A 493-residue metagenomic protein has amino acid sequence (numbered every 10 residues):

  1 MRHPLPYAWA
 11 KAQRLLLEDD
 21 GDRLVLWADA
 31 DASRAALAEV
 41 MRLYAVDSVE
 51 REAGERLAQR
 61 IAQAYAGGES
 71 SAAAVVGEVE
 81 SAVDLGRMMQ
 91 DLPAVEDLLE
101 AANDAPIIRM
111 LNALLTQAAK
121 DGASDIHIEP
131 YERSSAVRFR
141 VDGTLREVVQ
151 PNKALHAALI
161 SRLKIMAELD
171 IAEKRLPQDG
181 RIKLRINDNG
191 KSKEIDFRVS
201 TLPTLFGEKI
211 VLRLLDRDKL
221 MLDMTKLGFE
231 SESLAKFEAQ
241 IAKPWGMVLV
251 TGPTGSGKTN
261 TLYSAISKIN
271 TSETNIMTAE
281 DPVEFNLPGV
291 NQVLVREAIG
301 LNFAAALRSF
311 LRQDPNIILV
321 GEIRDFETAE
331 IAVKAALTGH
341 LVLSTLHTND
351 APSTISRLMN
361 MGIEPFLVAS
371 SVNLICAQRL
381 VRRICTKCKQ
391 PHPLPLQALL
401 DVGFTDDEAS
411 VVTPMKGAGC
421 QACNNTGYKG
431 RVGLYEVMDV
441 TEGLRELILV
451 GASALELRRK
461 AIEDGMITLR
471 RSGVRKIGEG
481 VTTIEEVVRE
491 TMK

Functional and structural regions predicted by a protein language model:
Y7-A10, M41, N112-A119, K164-E168 (+17 more regions): Signal for well-folded cores of large energy- and translation-related assemblies
A10-R23, W27-R56, Y65, A82-S256 (+2 more regions): N-terminal "pre-motor" subdomain/linker immediately upstream of P-loop NTPase catalytic cores
R34-L37, R51-A58, A82, D104-N112 (+22 more regions): Amphipathic alpha-helical transducer elements in NTP-driven molecular machines
Q59-E80, G86: Short, low-order "capping/linker" segments at domain edges
E238-L249, T259-R382: Switch/coupling sub-region of P-loop NTPases
S256, T348-T441: Cys/His-rich Zn2+-binding cysteine-cluster or related metal-binding knuckle/ribbon modules and their
D406-K493: NTP-binding/hydrolysis catalytic cores, primarily Walker-type P-loop NTPases
